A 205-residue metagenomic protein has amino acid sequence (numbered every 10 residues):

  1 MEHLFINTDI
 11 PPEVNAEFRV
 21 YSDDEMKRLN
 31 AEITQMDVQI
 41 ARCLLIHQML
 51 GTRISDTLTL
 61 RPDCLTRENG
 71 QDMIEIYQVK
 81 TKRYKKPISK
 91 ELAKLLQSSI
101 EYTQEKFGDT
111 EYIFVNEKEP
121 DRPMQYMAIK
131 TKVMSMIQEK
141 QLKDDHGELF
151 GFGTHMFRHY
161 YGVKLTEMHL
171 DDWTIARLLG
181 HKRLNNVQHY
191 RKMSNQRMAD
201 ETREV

Functional and structural regions predicted by a protein language model:
M1, I46-H47, I74, A93-I100 (+2 more regions): Short, structured motif recognition centered on aromatic/hydrophobic residues
M1-N30, E75-T81, F114-P123: Flexible interdomain linker/hinge and immediately adjacent N-terminus of the catalytic tyrosine-recombinase domain
V20-I54, R158: Basic, Lys/Arg- and aromatic-enriched nucleic-acid-binding interface segment
I40, H146-M168: Short basic/aromatic active-site micro-motif
H47-E68: Short, charged phosphate-coordinating catalytic segments
T57-L58, G162, H169-H181: Active-site-proximal segment of tyrosine recombinases
E68, Y77-P123, K132-M136: Basic, alpha-helical nucleic-acid-contacting "clamp/cap" segments
Q78-K82, L179-E204: Catalytic-site neighborhood detector that most strongly recognizes the C-terminal catalytic loop/helix of tyrosine
